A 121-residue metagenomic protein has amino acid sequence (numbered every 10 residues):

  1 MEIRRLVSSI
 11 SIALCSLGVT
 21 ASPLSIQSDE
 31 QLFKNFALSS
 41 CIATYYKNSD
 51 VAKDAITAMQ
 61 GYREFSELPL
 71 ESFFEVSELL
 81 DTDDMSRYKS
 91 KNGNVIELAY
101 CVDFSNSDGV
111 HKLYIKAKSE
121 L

Functional and structural regions predicted by a protein language model:
M1-I10: Bacterial N-terminal signal peptides that target proteins for export
S16-T20: N-terminal signal peptide c-region/cleavage motif recognized by signal peptidases
S22-F65: N-terminal secretory signal peptides
N48-L121: Compact alpha-helical subdomains of small soluble proteins
